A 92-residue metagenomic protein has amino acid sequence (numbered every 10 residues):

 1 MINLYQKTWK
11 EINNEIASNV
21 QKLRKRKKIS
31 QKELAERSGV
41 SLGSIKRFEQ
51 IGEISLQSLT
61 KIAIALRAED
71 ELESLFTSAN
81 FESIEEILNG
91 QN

Functional and structural regions predicted by a protein language model:
M1-E15: A detector for short, charged/polar N-terminal pre-domain segments
I2, E73-N92: Short, charged recognition helix plus adjacent turn of helix-turn-helix-like nucleic-acid-binding domains
S18-L34, N92: Short basic helix-loop element that most often maps to the first helix and adjoining turn of HTH DNA-binding modules
V20, Q31, L42, L56-L59: Helix-turn-helix DNA-binding elements, focusing on the entry/boundary residues of the two helices that contact DNA
K28-K46: Short alpha-helical DNA-recognition segment
I51-I64: Short, basic-rich loop-to-helix N-cap that marks the start of a DNA-contacting helix
